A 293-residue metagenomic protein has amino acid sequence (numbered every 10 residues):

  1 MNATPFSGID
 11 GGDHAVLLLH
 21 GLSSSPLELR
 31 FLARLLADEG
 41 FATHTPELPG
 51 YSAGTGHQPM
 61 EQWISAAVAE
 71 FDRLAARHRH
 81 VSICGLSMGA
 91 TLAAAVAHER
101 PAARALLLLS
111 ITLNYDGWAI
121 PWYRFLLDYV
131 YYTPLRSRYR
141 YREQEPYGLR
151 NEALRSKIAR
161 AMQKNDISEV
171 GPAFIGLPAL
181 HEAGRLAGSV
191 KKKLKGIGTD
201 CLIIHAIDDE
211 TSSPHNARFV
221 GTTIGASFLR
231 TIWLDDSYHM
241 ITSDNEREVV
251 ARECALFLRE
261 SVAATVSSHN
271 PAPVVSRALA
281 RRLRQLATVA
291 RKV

Functional and structural regions predicted by a protein language model:
L32, T199, S213-T222: Short alpha-helix in the alpha/beta-hydrolase fold that links the catalytic acid
A33-T55: Conserved alpha/beta-hydrolase
G85-G89, A93: Gly/Ala-rich beta-loop-alpha elbow adjacent to hydrolase catalytic centers
L106-P134, G176-L180: Flexible "cap/lid" loop of the alpha/beta hydrolase fold
P146-K192: Alpha/beta-hydrolase
I197, I203-H205, D209: Short beta-strand/loop motif that positions the catalytic acidic residue of the alpha/beta-hydrolase fold
D208-S212, M240: Acidic catalytic loop of the alpha/beta-hydrolase fold
F228-V293: Catalytic active-site module of serine/aspartate enzymes centered on a nucleophile-bearing elbow/loop
